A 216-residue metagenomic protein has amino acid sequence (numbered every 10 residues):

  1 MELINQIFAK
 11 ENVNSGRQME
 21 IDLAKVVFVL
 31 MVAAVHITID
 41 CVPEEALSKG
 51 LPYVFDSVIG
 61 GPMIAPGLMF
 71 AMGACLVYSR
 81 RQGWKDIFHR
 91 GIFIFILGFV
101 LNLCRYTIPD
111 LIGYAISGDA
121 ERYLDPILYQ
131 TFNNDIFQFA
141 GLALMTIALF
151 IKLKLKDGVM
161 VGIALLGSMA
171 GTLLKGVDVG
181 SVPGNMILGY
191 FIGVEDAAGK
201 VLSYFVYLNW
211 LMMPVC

Functional and structural regions predicted by a protein language model:
M1-C216: Alpha-helical transmembrane segments and their immediate juxtamembrane cytosolic regions
